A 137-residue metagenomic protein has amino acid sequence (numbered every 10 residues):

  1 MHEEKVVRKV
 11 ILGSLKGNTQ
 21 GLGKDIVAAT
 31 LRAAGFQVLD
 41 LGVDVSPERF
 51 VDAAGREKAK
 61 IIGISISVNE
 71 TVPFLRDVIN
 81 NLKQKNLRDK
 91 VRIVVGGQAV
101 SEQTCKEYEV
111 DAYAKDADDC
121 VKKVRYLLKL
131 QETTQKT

Functional and structural regions predicted by a protein language model:
M1-E4, A28, V38-D40, V45 (+1 more regions): Proteins with a high burden of low-complexity, intrinsically disordered sequence enriched in S/T/G/P/A and R, requiring
M1-V27, A34: Long amphipathic N-terminal alpha/beta scaffold segment
S14-L15, I66, G97, A117: Fold-independent oxyanion-binding glycine-rich loops and adjacent beta-strand/coil segments at enzyme active sites
I26, T104, A117: Solvent-exposed, flexible loop/coil residues
T30-A34, D40-V110, K123: Cofactor-cradling patches in redox/metallo enzymes
D111-D116: Short acidic-hydrophobic, aromatic-tinged amphipathic segments that line or gate anion-handling sites
V121-T137: A charged, well-structured terminal subsegment
